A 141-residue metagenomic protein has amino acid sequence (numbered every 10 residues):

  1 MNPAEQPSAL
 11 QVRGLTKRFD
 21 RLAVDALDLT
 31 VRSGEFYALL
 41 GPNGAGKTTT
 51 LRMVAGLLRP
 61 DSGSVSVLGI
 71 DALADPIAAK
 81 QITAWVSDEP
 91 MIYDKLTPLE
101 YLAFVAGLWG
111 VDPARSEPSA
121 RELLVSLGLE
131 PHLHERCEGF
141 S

Functional and structural regions predicted by a protein language model:
L10, V24-A26, K80: Conserved structural motif at the start of ABC-family nucleotide-binding domains
Y37-A38: Short beta-strand immediately N-terminal to the Walker A/P-loop
P42-G46: Walker A (P-loop) phosphate-binding loop of ABC-type ATPase nucleotide-binding domains
A55: Helix-to-loop junction immediately C-terminal to a conserved catalytic motif
G63-A74, A78-A79, T83: Conserved ABC transporter NBD signature motif
A103, G107, A114-H132: Conserved ABC ATPase "signature" region
